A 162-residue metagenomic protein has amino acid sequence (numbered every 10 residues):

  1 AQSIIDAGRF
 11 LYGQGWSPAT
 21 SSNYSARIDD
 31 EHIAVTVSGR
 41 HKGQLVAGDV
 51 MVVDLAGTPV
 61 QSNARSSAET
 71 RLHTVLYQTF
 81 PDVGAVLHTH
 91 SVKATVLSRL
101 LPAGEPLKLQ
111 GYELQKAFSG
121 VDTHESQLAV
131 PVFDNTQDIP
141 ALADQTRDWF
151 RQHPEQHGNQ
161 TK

Functional and structural regions predicted by a protein language model:
A1-K162: Glycine-rich flexible loops
